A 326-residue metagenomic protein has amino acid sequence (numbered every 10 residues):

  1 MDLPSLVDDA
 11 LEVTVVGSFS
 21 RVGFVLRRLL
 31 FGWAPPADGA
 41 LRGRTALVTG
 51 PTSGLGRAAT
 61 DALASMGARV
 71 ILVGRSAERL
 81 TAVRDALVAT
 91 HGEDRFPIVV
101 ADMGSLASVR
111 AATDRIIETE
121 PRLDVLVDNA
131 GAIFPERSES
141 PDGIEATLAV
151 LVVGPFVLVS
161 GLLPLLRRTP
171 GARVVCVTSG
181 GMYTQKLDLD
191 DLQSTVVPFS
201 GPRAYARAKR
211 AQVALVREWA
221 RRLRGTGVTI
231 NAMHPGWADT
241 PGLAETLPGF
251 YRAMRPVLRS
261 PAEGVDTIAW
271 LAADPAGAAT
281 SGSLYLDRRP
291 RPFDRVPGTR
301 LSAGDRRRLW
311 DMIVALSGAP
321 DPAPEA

Functional and structural regions predicted by a protein language model:
M1-L47, K186, S302-A326: Non-catalytic terminal and boundary segments that flank Rossmann-like NAD(P)-dependent oxidoreductase
D2-V13, S20-F24, V109, M254-R295 (+2 more regions): C-terminal helical subdomain
W33-R75: Canonical Rossmann dinucleotide-binding motif of NAD(H)/NADP(H)-dependent dehydrogenases/reductases, specifically
T45-V48, R122, L126-V127, V174: Conserved hydrophobic beta-strands of the Rossmann-like cofactor-binding core in SDR/related NAD(P)H-dependent
A77, I98-D114: The beta1-alpha1 cofactor-binding region of Rossmann-like NAD(H)/NADP(H)-dependent oxidoreductases
H91-F96, R115-D128, F134-E139: A glycine-rich helix->loop->beta "capping" turn within Rossmann-like NAD(P)(H)-dependent oxidoreductase domains
G131-L148, R167-T226, H234-M254: Catalytic loop of short-chain dehydrogenase/reductase
